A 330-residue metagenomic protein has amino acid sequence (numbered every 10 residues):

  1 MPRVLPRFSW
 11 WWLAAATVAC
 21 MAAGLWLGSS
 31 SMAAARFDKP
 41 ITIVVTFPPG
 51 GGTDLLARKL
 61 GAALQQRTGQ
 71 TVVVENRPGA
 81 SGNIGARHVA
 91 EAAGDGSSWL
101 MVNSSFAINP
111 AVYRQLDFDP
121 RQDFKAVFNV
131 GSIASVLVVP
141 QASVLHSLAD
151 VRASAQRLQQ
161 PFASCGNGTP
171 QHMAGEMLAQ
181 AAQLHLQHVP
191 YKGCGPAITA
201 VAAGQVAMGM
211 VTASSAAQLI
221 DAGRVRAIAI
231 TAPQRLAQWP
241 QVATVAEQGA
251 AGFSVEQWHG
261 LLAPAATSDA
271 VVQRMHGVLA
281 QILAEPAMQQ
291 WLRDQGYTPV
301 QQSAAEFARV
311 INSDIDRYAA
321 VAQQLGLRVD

Functional and structural regions predicted by a protein language model:
M1-D38, D330: Short, low-complexity disordered leader/linker segments with a strong preference for bacterial N-terminal type II
W26-Q122, Q160, Q183-A207, Q301 (+1 more regions): N-terminal (or domain-start) structured segment
K39-P40, A181, D269-D330: An extracytoplasmic/periplasmic, membrane-proximal ligand-sensing/linker region
L55, K59, A63, I84 (+16 more regions): Extracytoplasmic/secreted proteins, especially bacterial periplasmic and envelope-associated proteins
L64, T68, A92-A93, M101 (+10 more regions): Sec/Tat-exported extracytoplasmic proteins
E91-S97, V112-P196, V245, W258-W291: Hinge/capping helix and adjacent helix->loop/strand transition within the periplasmic-binding protein
F106-Q115, H172, M177-A181, M208-V242: A ligand-binding cleft/hinge motif common to bilobed small-molecule-binding domains
